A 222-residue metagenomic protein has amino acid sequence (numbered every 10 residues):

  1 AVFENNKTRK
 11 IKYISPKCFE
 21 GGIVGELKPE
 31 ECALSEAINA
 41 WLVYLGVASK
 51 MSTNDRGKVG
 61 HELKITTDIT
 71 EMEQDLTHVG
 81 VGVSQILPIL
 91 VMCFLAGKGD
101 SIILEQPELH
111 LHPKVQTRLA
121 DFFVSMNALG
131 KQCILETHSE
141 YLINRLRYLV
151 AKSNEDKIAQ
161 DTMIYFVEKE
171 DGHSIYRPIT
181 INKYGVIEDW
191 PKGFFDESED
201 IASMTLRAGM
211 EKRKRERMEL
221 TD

Functional and structural regions predicted by a protein language model:
A1-S84, M92, G97, T180 (+1 more regions): Phosphate-coordinating catalytic segments in nucleotide- and nucleic-acid-processing enzymes
T77-G80, Q116, D121: Active-site Asp-x-Gly
L90-C93, F123: Hydrophobic core positions within the conserved protein kinase catalytic domain
D100-S101: The start of beta-strands in P-loop NTPase/AAA+ ATPase cores
L104-P107: Walker B catalytic motif
R118-D222: C-terminal lobe/lid and adjacent interdomain/linker elements of RecA-like ASCE P-loop ATPase modules
